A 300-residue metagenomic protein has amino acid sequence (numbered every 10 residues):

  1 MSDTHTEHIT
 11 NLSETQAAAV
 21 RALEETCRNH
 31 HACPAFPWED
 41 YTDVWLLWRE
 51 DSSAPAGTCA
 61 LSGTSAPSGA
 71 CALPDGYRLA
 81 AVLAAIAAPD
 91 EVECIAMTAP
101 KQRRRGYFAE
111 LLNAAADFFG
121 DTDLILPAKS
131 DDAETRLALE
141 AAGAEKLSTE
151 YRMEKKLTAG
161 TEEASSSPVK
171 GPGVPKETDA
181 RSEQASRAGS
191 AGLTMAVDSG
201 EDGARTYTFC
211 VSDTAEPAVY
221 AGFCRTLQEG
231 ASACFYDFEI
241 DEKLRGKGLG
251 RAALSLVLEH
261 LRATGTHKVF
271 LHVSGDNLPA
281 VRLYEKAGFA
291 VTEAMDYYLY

Functional and structural regions predicted by a protein language model:
M1-F36, A144-K170, P175-V219: Short amphipathic alpha-helix that is part of the acyltransferase structural core
E7-N11, P34-S53, G63, P74-A115 (+1 more regions): Conserved donor-binding loop and adjoining core beta-sheet/short helix segment in diverse acyl/aminoacyl transferases
A99-K101, R105, D241-K243, K247 (+1 more regions): Active-site acidic-Proline motif in GNAT/NAT acetyltransferases
R104-D117, G246-E259, A263, V281-K286: Conserved acetyl-CoA-binding loop-helix of GNAT-fold acetyltransferases
A109-E110, S130-T149, R251, D276-E293: Conserved active-site alpha-helix within GNAT-family acetyltransferase domains
F119-D131, A263-H272: Conserved GNAT acetyl-CoA-binding A-motif
Y220-T264, K268: Glycine/small-residue-rich hydrophobic helix-like segments
